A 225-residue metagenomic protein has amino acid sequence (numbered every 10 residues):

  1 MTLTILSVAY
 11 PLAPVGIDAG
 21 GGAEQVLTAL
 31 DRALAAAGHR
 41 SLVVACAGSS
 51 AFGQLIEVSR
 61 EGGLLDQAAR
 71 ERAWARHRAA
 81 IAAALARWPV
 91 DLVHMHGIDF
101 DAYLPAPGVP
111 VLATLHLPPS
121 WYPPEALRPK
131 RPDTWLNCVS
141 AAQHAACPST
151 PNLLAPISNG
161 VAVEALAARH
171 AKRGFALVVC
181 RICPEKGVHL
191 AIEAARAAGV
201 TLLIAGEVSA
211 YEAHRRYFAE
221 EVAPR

Functional and structural regions predicted by a protein language model:
M1-R225: Catalytic cores of nucleotide-sugar-dependent glycosyltransferases that transfer UDP/GDP/TDP-activated
